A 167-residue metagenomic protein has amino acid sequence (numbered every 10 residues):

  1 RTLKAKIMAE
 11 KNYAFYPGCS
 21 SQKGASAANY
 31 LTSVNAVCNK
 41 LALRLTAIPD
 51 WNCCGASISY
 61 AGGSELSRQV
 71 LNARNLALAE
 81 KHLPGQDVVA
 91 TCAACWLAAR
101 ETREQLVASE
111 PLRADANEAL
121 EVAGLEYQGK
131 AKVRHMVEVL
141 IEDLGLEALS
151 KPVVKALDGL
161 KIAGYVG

Functional and structural regions predicted by a protein language model:
L3-G167: Iron-sulfur cluster-binding electron-transfer modules in prokaryotic oxidoreductases
